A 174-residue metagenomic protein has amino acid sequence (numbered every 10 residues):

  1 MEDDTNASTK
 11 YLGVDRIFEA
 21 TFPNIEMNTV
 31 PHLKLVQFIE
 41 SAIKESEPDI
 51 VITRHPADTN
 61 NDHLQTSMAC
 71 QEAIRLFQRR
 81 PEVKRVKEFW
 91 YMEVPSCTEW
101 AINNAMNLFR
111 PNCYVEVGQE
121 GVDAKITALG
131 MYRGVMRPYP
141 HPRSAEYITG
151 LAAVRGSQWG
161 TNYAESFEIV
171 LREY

Functional and structural regions predicted by a protein language model:
M1-L12: N-terminal strand-loop element at the rim of the active site of nucleotide-sugar-dependent glycosyltransferases
K10, D15-R16, I25, T29-Y174: Metal-dependent de-N-acetylase/amidase catalytic core
A20-F22: Active-site-proximal beta-strand/loop segments in catalytic clefts of secreted hydrolases
